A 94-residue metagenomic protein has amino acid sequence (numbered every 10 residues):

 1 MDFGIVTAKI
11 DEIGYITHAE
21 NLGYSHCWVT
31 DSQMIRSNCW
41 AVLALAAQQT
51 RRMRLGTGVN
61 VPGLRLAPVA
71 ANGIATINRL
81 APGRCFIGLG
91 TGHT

Functional and structural regions predicted by a protein language model:
M1-G58: N-terminal beta1-alpha1-beta2 module of alpha/beta enzyme domains
M1-I5, L64-T94: Flexible, glycine-rich active-site loops centered on histidine and acidic residues that chelate a metal or position
D31-Q33, V59-G63, T91-H93: Short glycine-rich, polar/acidic loop-and-turn segments at beta strand-coil junctions
M34-N38, P62-V69: Generic, well-ordered alpha-helical segments
